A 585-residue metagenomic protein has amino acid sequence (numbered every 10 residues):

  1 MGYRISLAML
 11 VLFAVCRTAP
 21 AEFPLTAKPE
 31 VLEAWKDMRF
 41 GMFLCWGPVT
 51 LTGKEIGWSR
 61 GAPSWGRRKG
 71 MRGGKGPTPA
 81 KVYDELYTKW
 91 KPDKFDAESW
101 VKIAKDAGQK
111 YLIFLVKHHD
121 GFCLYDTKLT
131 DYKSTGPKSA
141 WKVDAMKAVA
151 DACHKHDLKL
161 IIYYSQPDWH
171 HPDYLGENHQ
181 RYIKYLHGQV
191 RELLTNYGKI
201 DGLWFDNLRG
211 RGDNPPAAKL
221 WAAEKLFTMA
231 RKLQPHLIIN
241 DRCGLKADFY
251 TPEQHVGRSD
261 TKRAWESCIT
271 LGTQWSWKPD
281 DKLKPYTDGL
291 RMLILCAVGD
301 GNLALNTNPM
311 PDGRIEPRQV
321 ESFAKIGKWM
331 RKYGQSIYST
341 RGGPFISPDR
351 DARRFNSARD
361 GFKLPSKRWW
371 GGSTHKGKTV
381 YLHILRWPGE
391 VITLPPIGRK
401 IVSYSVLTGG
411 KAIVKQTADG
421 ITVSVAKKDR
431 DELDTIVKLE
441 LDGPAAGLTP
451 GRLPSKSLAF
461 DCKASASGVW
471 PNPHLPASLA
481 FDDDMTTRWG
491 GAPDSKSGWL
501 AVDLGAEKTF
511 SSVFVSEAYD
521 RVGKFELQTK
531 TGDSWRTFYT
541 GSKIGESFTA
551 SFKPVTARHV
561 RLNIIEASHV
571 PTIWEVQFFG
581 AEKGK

Functional and structural regions predicted by a protein language model:
M1-L7: Bacterial N-terminal signal peptides that target proteins for export
L10-A19: Hydrophobic h-region of N-terminal signal peptides that target proteins for export in Gram-negative bacteria
A21-C462, G468-W470, F514-E517, G523 (+3 more regions): Mature catalytic domains of secreted/periplasmic carbohydrate-active enzymes
S405, E526-Q528, Q577: Beta-strand signatures of extracellular beta-sandwich domains
R430-L433, A557-H559, G584: Short, charged/polar, Gly/Pro-enriched secondary-structure boundary elements
G451-F510, S516-K524, D533, T540-E546 (+2 more regions): Disordered, acidic Ser/Thr/Pro-rich linker "stalks" and the adjacent N-terminal cap of the next globular domain
K524-S534, H559-R561: Short beta-strand segments and strand-loop junctions that repeat across beta-rich extracellular domains
